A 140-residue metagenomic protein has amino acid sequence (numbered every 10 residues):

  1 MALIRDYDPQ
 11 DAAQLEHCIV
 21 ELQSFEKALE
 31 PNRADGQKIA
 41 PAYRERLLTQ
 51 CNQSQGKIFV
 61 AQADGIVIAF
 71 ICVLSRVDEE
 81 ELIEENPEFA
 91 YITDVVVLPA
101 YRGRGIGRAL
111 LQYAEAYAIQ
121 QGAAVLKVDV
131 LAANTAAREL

Functional and structural regions predicted by a protein language model:
L3-H17: A short beta-loop-alpha structural element at the N-terminal edge of CoA-dependent acyl/N-acetyltransferase catalytic
S24-R46: Conserved GNAT-fold acetyl-CoA-binding loop/helix
E45-V60, Y91: A short helix-loop-beta-strand connector motif used in the catalytic cores of GNAT acetyltransferases and, in some
V60, I66-S75, Y91, V96: Conserved beta-strand in the GNAT
V77, V95-R102, V130: A short, internal acetyl-CoA/4′-phosphopantetheine-binding micro-motif in the GNAT/acyltransferase core
V97, G103-A116: Conserved acetyl-CoA-binding loop-helix of GNAT-fold acetyltransferases
R108, Q120, A132-L140: Conserved active-site alpha-helix within GNAT-family acetyltransferase domains
A118-V130: Conserved GNAT acetyl-CoA-binding A-motif
